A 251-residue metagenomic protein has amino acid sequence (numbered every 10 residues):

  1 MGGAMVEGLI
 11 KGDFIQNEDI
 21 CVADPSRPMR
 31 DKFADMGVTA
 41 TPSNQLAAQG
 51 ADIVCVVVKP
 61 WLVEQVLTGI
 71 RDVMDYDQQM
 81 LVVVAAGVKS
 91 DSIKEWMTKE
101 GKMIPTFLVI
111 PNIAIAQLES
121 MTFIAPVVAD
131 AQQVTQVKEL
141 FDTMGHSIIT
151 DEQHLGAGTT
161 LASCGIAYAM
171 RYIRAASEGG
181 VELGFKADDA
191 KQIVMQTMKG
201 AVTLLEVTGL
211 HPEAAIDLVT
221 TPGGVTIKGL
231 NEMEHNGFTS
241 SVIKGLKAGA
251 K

Functional and structural regions predicted by a protein language model:
M1-P42, L46-G50, E119, V181-L183: NAD(P)+-binding Rossmann beta1-loop-alpha1 motif at the extreme N-terminus of oxidoreductases
Q16-D19, D77-Q79, D188: Short acidic capping loops at alpha-helix termini that bridge into adjacent secondary structure
I20, R30, A47, V63 (+3 more regions): Small-residue helix-packing motif on alpha-helices
M36, N44-M121: Rossmann-like NAD(P)(H) cofactor-binding subdomain of soluble oxidoreductases
S92, W96-P105, M121-A157, Y168-T208: Internal alpha-helical scaffold of NAD(P)-dependent oxidoreductase catalytic cores
M195-K251: NAD(P)-dependent Rossmann-like dehydrogenase/reductase catalytic/cofactor-binding core
